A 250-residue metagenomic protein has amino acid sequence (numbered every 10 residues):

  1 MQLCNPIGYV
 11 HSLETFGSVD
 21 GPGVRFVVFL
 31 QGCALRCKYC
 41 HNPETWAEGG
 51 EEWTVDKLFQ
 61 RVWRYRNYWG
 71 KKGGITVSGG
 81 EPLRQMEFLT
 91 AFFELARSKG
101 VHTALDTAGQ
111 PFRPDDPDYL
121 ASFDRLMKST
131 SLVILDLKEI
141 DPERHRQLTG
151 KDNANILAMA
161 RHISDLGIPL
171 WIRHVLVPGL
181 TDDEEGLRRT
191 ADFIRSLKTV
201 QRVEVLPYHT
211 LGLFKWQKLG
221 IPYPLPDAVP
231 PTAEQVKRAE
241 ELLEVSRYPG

Functional and structural regions predicted by a protein language model:
M1-F29, A34-G50, R64-K71: N-terminal [4Fe-4S]-dependent radical SAM core
M1-V19, W171, L176-G250: Auxiliary Fe-S-binding modules of radical SAM enzymes
V27, Q31, E52, E184 (+1 more regions): Electropositive phosphate-/nucleotide-binding environments in soluble metabolic enzymes
P43-E48, R146-D152, G220-A228: Short glycine-enriched, charge-decorated loop/helix-capping segments at active-site entrances that position
G50-R61: Short cysteine/histidine-rich metal-coordination sites, predominantly Zn2+-binding motifs
W63-N67, K71-G74, L83-L206, L211: Conserved AdoMet/S-adenosylmethionine-binding subsite of the radical SAM
T76-S78: Short glycine-rich or small-residue beta-strand-to-loop segments that form or flank ligand, phosphate, metal/Fe-S
